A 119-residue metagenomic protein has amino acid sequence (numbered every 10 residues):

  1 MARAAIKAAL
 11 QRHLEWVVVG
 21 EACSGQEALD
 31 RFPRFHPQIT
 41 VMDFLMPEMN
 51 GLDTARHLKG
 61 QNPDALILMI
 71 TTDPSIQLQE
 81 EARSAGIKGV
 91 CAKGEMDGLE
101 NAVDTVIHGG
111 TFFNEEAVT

Functional and structural regions predicted by a protein language model:
M1-G20: Two-component/phosphorelay signaling modules centered on CheY-like receiver
S24, D73-Q77, G98: Negatively charged, flexible loop motifs adjacent to catalytic sites in prokaryotic signal transduction proteins
S24-E27, N50-D53: Acidic catalytic/metal-coordinating carboxylates
F35-V41: Active-site beta3 strand of CheY-like receiver
M46: Receiver (REC) domain active-site loop signature in two-component systems and cognate sites in sensor histidine kinases
L52-P63: Short amphipathic alpha-helix used as the core "switch/output" element in two-component signaling
Q79-S84, K88, G94-T119: Short, flexible helix-to-coil linker/hinge segments that flank and couple to helix-turn-helix
